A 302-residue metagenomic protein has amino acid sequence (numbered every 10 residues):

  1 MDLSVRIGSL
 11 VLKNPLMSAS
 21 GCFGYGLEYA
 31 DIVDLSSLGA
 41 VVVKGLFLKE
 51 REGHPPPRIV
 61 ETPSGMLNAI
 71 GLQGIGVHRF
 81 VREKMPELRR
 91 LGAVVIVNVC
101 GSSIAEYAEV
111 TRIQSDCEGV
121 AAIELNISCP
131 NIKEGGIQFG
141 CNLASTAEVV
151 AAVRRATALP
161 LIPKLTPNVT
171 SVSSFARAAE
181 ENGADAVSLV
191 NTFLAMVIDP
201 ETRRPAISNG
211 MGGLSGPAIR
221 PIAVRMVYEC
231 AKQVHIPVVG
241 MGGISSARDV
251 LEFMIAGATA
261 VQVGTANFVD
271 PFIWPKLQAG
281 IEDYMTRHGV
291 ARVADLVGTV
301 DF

Functional and structural regions predicted by a protein language model:
M1-V95, C100-G101: N-terminal capping/small domains of soluble enzymes
A19-S20, P217, G240-M241, V263-G264: Thr-Gly-centered strand-to-loop micro-motif
S20, V99, I127, L165 (+1 more regions): Short glycine-centered, acidic/aromatic-flanked micro-motifs in structured strand/loop junctions that mark active-site
D31, L35, R90, S102-V239 (+1 more regions): Alpha/beta enzyme core
K44-L46, I127, N191-T192, T265-A266: Short secondary-structure boundary segments
G53-P63, I198-G212, M254, A266-A291: C-terminal helical cap(s) of enzyme catalytic domains, especially alpha/beta-barrels
D295-F302: A short, charged, Gly/Pro-tolerant segment at domain boundaries
